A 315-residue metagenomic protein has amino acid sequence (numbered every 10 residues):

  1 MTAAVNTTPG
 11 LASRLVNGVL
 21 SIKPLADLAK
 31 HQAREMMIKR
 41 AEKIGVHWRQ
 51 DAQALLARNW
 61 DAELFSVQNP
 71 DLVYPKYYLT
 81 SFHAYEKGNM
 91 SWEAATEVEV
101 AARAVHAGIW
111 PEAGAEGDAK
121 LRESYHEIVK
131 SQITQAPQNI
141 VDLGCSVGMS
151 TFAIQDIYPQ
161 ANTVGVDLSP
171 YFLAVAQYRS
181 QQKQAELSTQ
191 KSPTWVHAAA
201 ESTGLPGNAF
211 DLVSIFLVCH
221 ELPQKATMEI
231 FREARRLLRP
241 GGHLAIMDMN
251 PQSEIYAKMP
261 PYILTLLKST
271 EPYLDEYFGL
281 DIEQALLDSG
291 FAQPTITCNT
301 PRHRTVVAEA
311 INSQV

Functional and structural regions predicted by a protein language model:
G10-E97: N-terminal auxiliary segments of SAM/dcSAM-dependent transferases
V100-Q138: Conserved alpha-helix/loop element of class I SAM-dependent methyltransferases that forms part of the SAM/SAH-binding
N139-S202: Class I SAM-dependent methyltransferase SAM/SAH-binding core
E201-V213: A short acidic, Gly/Pro-enriched loop at the edge of an enzyme's catalytic core that lines a small-molecule cofactor
D211-K225: A short SAM/SAH-binding and catalytic strip from SAM-dependent methyltransferases
M228, A245-S289, Q293-C298: C-terminal alpha-helical "lid/dimerization" subdomain adjacent to the S-adenosyl-L-methionine
M228-P240: A short glycine-rich, Lys/Arg-flanked "PGG" loop and its adjoining helix->strand segment in the class I
S289-V315: Core SAM-dependent methyltransferase catalytic element
